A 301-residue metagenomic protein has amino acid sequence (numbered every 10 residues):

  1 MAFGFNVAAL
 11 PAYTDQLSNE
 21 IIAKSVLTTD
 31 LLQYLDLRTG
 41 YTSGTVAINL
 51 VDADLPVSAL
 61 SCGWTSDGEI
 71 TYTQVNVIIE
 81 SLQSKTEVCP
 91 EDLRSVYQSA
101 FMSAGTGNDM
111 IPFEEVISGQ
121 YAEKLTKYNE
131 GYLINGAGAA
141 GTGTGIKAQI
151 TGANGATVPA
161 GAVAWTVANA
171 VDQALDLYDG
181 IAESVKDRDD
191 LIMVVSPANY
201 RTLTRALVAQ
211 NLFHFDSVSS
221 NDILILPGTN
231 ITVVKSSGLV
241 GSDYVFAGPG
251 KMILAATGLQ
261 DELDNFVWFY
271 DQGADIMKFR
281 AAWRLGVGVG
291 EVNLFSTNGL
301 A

Functional and structural regions predicted by a protein language model:
A2-L55, Q149-A168, R205-A301: Sequence/fold signature of self-assembling virion shell proteins
Y13-S95, V116, K127: Acidic/polar, low-complexity extended loops/arms that serve as protein-protein interfaces in large oligomeric shells
V88, V96-Y97, E130, T202-T204: Short helix/loop capping segments that flank catalytic or ligand/cofactor-binding pockets
P90, I150, P197-N199, W283: Short, flexible loop/turn elements at secondary-structure junctions
V96-G180, N298-A301: Alpha-helical scaffold segments that mediate packing/assembly in large oligomeric complexes
T126, E130, P197, K235-V240: Internal mixed-charge
L133-G138, D189-S196, F215-S220: Short coil/turn segments at secondary-structure boundaries
L175-Q210: Ordered core of a single globular domain
